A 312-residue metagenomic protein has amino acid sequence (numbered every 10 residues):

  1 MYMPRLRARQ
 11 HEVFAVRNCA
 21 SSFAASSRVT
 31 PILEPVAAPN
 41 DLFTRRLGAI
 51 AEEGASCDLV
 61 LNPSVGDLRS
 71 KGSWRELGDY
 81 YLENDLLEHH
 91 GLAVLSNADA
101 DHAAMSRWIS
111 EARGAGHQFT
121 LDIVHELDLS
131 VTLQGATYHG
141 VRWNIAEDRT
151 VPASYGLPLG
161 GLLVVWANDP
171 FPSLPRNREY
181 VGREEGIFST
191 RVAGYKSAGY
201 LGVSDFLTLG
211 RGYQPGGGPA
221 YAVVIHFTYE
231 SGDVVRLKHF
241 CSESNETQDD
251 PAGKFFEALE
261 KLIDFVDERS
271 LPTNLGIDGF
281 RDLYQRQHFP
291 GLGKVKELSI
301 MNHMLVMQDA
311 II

Functional and structural regions predicted by a protein language model:
Y2-M3, S26-S27, D41, A51: Terminal catalytic/cofactor-binding subdomain
P4-A8, I32-P35, S56-P63, H89-A100 (+2 more regions): Catalytic beta/alpha-barrel core
V16, P31: Conserved, mostly hydrophobic/aromatic
N18-A20, L42-A49, A104-W108, V131-L133: A short acidic, amphipathic alpha-helical/loop segment
C19-A24, R28: Leu/Val/Ala/Ile-rich N-terminal alpha-helices, chiefly Sec-type signal peptides and the beginnings
A49-G114: A broadly used, surface-exposed interaction patch
V131-N274: Long, charge-rich C-terminal accessory regions
E260, D267-I312: Hydrophobic, glycine-enriched assembly/anchoring segments
